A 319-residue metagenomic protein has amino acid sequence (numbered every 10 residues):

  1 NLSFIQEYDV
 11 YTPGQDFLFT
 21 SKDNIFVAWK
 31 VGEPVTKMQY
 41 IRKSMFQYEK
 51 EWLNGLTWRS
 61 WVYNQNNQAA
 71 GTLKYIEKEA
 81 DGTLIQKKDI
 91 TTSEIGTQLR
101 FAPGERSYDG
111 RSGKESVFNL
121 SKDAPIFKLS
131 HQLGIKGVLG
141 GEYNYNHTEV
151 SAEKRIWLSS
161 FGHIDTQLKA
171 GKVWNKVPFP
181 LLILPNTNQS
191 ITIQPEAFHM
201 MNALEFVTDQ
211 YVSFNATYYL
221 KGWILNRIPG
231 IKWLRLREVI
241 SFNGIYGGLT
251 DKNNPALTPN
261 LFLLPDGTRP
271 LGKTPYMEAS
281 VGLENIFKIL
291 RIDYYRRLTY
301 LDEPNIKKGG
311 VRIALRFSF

Functional and structural regions predicted by a protein language model:
N1-F319: Exposed, low-structure sequence patches enriched in small/polar residues
